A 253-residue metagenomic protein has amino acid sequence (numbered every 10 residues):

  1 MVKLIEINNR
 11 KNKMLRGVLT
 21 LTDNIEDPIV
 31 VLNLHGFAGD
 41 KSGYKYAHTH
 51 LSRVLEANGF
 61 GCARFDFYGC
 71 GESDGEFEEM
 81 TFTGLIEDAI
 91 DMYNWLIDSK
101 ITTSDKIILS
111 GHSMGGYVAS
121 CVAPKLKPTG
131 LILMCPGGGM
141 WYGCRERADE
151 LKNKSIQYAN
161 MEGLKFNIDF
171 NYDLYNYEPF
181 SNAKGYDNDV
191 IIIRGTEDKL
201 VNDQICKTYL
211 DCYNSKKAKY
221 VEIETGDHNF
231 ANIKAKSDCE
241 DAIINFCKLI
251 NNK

Functional and structural regions predicted by a protein language model:
M1-E26: N-terminal cap/lid segment of alpha/beta-hydrolase-fold proteins
L15, L126-K253: The alpha/beta-hydrolase serine catalytic core
N24-D66: Short, surface-exposed "cap/lid" segments of acyl-processing enzymes
A38, F67-G71, G138, D227: Alpha/beta-hydrolase active-site loop signature
Y68-M80: Glycine-rich "HGGG/HGxG" loop immediately N-terminal to the catalytic nucleophile of the alpha/beta-hydrolase
E79-S99: Alpha/beta-hydrolase active-site loop
I101-H112: Alpha/beta-hydrolase fold nucleophile elbow
G111-G115, A119: Gly/Ala-rich beta-loop-alpha elbow adjacent to hydrolase catalytic centers
